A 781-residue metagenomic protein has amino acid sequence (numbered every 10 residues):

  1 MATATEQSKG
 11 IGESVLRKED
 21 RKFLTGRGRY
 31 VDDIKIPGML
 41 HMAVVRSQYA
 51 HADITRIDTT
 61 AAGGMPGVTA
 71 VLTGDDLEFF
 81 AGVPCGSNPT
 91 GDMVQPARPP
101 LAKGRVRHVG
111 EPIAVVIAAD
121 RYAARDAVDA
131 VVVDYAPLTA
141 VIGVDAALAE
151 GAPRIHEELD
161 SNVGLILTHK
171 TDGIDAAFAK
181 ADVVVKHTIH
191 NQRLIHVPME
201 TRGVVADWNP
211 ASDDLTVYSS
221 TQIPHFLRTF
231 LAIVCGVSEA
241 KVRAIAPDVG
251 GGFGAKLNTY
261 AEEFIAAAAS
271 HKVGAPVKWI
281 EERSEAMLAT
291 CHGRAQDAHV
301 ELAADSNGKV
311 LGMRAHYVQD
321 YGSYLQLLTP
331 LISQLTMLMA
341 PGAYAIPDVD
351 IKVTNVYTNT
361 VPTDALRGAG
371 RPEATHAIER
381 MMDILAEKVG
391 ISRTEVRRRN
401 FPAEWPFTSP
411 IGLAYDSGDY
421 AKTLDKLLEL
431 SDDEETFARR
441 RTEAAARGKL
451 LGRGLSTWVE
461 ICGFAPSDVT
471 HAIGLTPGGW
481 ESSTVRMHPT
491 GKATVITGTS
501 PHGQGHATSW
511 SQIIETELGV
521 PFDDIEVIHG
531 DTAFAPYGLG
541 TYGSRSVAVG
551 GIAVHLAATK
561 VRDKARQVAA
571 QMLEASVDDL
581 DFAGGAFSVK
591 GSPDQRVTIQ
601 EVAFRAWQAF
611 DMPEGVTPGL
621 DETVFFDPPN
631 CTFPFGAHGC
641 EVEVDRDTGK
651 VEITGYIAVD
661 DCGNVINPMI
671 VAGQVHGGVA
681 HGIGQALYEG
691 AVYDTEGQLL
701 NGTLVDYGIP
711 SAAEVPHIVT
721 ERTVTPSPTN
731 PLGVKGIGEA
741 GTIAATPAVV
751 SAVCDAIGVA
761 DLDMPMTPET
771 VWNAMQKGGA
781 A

Functional and structural regions predicted by a protein language model:
M1-N162, V184-H187: Flexible, low-hydrophobicity surface segments
E13, E19-K22, G86-P96, S161-V204 (+4 more regions): Glycine-rich loop/linker segments at domain edges
K18-K22, D129-I142, Q222-P224, T229 (+7 more regions): Extended active-site and interfacial segments that coordinate phosphate-rich ligands in large catalytic machineries
M65, G74-D76, G236-K241, H271-V277 (+4 more regions): C-terminal catalytic domains of large/alpha subunits in multi-subunit enzymes
G86-S87, A179-H196, W279-A286, L328-T329 (+2 more regions): Short Pro/Gly-enriched beta-strand edge/turn motifs at strand-loop
K103, E200-V205, D297, G452 (+4 more regions): Short glycine-rich loop/turn motifs
I174-C235, Q334, S456-P489, T497-Q504: Conserved beta-alpha junction segments in alpha/beta enzyme cores
G252-G274, K278-I280, H506-I514: Thiamine diphosphate
